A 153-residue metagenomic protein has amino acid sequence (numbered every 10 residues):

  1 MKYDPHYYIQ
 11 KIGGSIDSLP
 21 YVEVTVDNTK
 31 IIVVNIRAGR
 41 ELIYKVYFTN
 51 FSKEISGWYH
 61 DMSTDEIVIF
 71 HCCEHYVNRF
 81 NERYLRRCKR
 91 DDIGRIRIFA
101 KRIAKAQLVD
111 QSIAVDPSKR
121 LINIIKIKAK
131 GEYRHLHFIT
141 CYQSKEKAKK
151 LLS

Functional and structural regions predicted by a protein language model:
M1-S153: Ribonuclease/tRNase effector modules and their secretory precursors
